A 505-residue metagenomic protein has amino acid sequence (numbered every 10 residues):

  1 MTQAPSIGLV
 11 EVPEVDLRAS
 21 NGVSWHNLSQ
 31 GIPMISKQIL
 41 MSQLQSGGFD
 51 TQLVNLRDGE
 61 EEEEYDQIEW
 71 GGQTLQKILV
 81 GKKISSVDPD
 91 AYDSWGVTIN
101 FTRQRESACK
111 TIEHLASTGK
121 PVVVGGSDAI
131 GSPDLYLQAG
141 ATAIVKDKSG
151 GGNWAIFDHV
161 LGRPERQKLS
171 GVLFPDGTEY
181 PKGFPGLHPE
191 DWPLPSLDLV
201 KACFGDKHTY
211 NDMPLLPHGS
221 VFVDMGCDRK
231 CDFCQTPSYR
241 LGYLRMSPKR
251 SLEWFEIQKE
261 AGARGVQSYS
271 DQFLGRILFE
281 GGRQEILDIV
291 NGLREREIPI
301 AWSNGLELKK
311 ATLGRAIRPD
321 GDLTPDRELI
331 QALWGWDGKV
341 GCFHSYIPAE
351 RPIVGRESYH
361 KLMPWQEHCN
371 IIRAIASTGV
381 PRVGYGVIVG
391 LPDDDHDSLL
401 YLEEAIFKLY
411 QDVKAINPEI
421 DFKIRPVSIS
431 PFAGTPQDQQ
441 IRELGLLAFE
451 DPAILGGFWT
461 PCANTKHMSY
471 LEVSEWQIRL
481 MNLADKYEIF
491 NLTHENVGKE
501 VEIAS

Functional and structural regions predicted by a protein language model:
I7, V122, L169, V266 (+4 more regions): Hydrophobic/aromatic residues located in beta-strands of well-ordered beta-sheets within soluble catalytic
I7-G31, L173-D176, D397-S505: C-terminal accessory regions of radical SAM enzymes
E11, L53-D58, T98, G126 (+5 more regions): Residue-level recognition of beta-strand->loop/alpha-helix junctions
S24-L44: Short catalytic helix/loop segments, enriched in acidic residues and glycine and frequently bearing histidine
I32, E190, P195-R382, V389-L391: Radical SAM [4Fe-4S] cluster-binding motif and immediate context
M41-D50, A261, R296, W336-G341 (+3 more regions): A structural motif corresponding to the C-terminal end of an alpha-helix and its immediate exit/capping segment
Q52-D58, Q67-P185, G434: Glycine-rich beta-alpha loop elements in corrinoid/cobalamin-binding modules across cobalamin-dependent enzymes
L135-A155, E328-H344, A405-P426, L446-G456: Structural recognition of alpha->loop->beta junctions
